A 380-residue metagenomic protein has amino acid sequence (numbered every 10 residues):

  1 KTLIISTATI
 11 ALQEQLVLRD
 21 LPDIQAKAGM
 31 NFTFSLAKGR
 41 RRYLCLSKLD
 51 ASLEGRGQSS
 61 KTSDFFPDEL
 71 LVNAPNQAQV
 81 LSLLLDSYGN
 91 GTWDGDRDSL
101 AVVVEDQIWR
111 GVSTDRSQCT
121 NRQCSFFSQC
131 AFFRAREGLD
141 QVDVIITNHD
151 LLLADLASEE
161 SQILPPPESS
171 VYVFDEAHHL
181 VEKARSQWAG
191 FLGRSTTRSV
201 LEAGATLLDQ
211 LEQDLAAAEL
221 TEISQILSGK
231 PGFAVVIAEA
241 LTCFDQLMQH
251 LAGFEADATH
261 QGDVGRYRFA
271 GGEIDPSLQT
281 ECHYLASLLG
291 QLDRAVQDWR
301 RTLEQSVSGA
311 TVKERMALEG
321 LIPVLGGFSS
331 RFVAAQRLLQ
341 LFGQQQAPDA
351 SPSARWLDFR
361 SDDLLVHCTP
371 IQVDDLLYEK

Functional and structural regions predicted by a protein language model:
T2, T7-D143, T206, A217-L227 (+2 more regions): A substrate-engagement module of RecA-like helicase motors
A11-E14, L18-P22, R116-V144, H149-D293: Signature of the SF2 helicase/ATPase Hel1-core->accessory helical subdomain module
K27, L211, L251-F254, S306 (+1 more regions): Solvent-exposed amphipathic alpha-helical surface segments
F34-A37, Y172, F244, F332 (+2 more regions): Generic structural hydrophobic/aromatic packing signal, biased to beta-strands
C45, V181, E212, Q340-G343: Short amphipathic alpha-helical interaction/hinge segments
L53-S59, G193, A234, P276-Q279 (+2 more regions): General structural signal for secondary-structure boundaries
V104, W109-I145, A154-I163, W299-K380: A contiguous, basic/glycine-rich beta-loop/short-helix subdomain that forms a polymer-engagement track
L292, V296-R300: C-terminal reverse transcriptase regions that engage the nucleic-acid substrate
